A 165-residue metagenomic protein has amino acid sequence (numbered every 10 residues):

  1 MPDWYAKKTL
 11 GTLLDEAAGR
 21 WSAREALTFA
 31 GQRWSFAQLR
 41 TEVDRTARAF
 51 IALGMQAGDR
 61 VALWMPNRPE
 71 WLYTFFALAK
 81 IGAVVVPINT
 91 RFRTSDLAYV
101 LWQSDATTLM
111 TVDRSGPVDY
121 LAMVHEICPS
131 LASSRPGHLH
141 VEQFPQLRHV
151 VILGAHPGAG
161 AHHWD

Functional and structural regions predicted by a protein language model:
M1-W4, G137-L139: Short, P/G- and charge-enriched loop/turn segments at secondary-structure junctions
P2-D15, A23-R68, L72-F76, R93-A98 (+1 more regions): Conserved AMP-binding/adenylate-forming core of the ANL superfamily
L53, I81-D165: Structural core segment of the AMP-binding/adenylate-forming
